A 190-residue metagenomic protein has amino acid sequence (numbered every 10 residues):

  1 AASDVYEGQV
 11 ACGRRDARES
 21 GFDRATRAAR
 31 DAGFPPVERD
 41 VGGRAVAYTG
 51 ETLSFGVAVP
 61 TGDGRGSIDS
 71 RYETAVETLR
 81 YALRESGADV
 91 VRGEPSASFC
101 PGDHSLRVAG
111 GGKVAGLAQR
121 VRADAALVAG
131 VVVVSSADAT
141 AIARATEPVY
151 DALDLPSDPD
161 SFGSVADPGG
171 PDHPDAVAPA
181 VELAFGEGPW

Functional and structural regions predicted by a protein language model:
A2-Y6: Short, small-residue-biased leader/transition segments that mark boundaries at the very start of proteins
A11-C12, R18-R65: A glycine-rich, hydrophobic loop/mini-helix early in the fold
G21, S67-A75, H173-V177: Short amphipathic alpha-helical segments
A25-A28, A32, T78-S86, A180-G188: Generic non-transmembrane alpha-helical segments
P36, A88-E94, E187-W190: Short secondary-structure junctions
T52-S96: Contiguous, small/hydrophobic- and glycine-enriched helical/loop subdomains that border and often "cap" functional
R80-R84, A88-A143: A contiguous pocket-lining binding segment that forms or flanks enzyme active sites
S86, A126, V133-W190: Long, positively charged amphipathic alpha-helical accessory segments at protein N-termini or as interdomain linkers
